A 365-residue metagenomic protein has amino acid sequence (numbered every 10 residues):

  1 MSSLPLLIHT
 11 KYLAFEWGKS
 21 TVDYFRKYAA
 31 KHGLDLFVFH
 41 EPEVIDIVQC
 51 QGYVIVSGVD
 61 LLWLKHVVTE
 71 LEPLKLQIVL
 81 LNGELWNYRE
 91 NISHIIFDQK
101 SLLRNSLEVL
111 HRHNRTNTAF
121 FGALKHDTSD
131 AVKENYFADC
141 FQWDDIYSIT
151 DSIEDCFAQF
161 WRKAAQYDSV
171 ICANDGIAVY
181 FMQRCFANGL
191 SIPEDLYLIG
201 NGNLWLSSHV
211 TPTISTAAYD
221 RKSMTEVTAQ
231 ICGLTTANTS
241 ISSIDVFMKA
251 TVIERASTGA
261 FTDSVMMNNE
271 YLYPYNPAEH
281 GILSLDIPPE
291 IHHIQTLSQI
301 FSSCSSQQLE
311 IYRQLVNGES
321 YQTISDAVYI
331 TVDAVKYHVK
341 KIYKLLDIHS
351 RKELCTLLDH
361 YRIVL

Functional and structural regions predicted by a protein language model:
M1-E108, A164: Alpha-helical recognition/docking segments in bacterial nutrient-uptake and carbohydrate-utilization systems
L85, S93-F120, I153-A158, A178 (+1 more regions): Hydrophobic alpha-helical segments within soluble ligand-binding/sensing domains
I92, R162-C172, G176-I177, M182-M267: Flexible loop/turn connectors
R104-D144, I244-A260: An alpha-beta-alpha
L285-S306: Regulatory hinge/linker segments at domain boundaries that couple sensory/effector modules to output domains
Q308-L315, L354: Short alpha-helical "packing" element that flanks the helix-turn-helix/winged-helix DNA-binding module
G318-E353: Recognition helix of helix-turn-helix DNA-binding domains
I348-V364: Short, basic, alpha-helical segments at the C-terminal edge of helix-turn-helix-like DNA-binding modules
